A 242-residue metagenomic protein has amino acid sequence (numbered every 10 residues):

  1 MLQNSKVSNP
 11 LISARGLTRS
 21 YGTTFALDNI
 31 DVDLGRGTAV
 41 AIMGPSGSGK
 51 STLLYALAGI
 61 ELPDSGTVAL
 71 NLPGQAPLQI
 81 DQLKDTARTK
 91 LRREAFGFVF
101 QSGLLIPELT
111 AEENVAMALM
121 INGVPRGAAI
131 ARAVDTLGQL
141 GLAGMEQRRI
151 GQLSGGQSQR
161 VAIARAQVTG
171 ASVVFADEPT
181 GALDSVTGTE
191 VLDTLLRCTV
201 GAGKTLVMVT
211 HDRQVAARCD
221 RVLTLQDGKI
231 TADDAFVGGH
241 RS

Functional and structural regions predicted by a protein language model:
M43-P45: The feature captures the beta-strand-to-loop junction immediately N-terminal to the Walker
A58: Helix-to-loop junction immediately C-terminal to a conserved catalytic motif
A76-G97: ABC ATPase NBD coupling module
L109-M117: Short coil-to-helix segment of the ABC ATPase nucleotide-binding domain corresponding to the Q-loop/switch region
R148, T169, A202: Conserved signature/switch motifs of ABC ATPase nucleotide-binding domains
R149-L153, Q157-Q159: Conserved ABC ATPase signature
V174-D177: Catalytic Walker B motif of ABC-type/P-loop ATPase nucleotide-binding domains
